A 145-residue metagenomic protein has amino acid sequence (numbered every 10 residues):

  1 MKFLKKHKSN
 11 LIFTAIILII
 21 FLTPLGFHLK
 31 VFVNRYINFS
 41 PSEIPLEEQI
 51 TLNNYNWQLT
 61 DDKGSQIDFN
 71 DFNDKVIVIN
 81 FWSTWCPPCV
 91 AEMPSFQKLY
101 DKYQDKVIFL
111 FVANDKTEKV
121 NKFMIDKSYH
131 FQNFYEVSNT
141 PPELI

Functional and structural regions predicted by a protein language model:
M1-N54: N-terminal targeting signals for export/organelle localization
T51-I77, Y103, P142-L144: A short beta-strand-turn-helix
Q66, T117, S138-N139: Structural motif corresponding to alpha-helix initiation and N-cap regions
N73, F81-D101: Conserved redox-active cysteine motifs that mediate thiol-disulfide chemistry, especially di-cysteine Cys-X(1-2)-Cys
V78-I79, F109: Hydrophobic beta-strand anchors of alpha/beta hydrolase catalytic cores
A91, K98, E118-D126: Short alpha-helix adjacent to the SAM-binding motif of class I
L110, N121-I145: Short, internal strand/loop/helix patches that form the active-site neighborhood or redox-interaction surface
N114: Active-site loop/turn elements of alpha/beta-hydrolase fold enzymes, especially the short glycine-/histidine-rich
